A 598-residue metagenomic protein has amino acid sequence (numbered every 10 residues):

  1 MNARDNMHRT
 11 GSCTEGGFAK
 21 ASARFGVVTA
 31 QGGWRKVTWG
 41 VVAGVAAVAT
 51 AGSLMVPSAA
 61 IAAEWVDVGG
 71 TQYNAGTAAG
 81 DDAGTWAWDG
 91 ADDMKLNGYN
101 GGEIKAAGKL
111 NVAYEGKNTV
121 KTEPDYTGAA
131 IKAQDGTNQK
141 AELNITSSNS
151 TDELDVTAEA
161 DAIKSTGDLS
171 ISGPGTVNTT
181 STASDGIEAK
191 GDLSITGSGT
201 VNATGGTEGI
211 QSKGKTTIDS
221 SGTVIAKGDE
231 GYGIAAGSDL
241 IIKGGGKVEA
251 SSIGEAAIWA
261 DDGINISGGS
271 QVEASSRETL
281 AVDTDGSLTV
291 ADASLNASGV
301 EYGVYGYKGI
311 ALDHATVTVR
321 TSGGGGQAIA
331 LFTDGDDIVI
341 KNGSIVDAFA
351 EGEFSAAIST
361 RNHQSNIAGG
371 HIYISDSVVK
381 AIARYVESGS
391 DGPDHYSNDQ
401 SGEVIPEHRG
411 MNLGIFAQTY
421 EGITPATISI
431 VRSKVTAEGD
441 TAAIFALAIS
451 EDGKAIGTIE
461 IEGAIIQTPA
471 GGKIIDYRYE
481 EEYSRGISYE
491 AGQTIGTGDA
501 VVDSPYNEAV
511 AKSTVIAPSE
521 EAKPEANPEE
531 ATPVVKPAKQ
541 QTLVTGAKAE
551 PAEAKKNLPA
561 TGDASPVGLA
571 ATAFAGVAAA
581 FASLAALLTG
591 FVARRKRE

Functional and structural regions predicted by a protein language model:
M1-V42, N557-A570, F591-E598: Bacterial Sec-dependent N-terminal signal peptides
N2-A3, G17, I61-P524, P528 (+1 more regions): A composition-driven surface/loop motif
C13, F18, F25, L54 (+2 more regions): Hydrophobic/aromatic hotspots within intrinsically disordered, low-complexity regions
R35-A49, T572-A579: Sec-dependent N-terminal signal peptides
A51-W65, S565-P566, L588-V592: Sec-dependent signal peptide cleavage junction
K523-N527, T532-A538, A552: Ser/Thr-rich, Proline-interspersed low-complexity disordered segments
L543-A579: Extracellular Ser/Thr-rich, low-complexity/disordered mucin-like segments
G576-E598: C-terminal membrane-anchoring or membrane-association module
